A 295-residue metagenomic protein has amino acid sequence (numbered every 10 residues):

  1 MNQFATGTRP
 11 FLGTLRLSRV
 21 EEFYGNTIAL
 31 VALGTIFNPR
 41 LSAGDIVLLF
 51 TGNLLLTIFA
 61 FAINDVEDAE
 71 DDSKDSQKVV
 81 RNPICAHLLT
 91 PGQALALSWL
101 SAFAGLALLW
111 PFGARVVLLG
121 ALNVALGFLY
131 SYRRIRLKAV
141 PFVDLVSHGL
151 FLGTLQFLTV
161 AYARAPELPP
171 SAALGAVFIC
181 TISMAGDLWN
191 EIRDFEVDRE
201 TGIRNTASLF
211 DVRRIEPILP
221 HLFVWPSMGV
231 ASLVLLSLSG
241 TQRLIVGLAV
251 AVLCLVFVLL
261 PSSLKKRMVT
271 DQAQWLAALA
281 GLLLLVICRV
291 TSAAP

Functional and structural regions predicted by a protein language model:
M1-P295: Multi-pass alpha-helical membrane architecture of UbiA-family and related isoprenoid/lipid prenyltransferases
